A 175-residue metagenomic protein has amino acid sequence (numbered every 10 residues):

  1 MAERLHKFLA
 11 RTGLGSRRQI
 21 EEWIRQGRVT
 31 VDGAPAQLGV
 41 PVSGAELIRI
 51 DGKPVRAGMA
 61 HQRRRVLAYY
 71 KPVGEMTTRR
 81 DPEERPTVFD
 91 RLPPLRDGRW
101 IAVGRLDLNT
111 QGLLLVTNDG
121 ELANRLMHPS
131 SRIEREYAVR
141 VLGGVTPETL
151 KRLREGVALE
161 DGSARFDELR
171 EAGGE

Functional and structural regions predicted by a protein language model:
M1-E175: Basic, flexible Lys/Arg- and Gly-enriched helix-loop patches that mediate nucleic-acid binding at interfaces with rRNA
